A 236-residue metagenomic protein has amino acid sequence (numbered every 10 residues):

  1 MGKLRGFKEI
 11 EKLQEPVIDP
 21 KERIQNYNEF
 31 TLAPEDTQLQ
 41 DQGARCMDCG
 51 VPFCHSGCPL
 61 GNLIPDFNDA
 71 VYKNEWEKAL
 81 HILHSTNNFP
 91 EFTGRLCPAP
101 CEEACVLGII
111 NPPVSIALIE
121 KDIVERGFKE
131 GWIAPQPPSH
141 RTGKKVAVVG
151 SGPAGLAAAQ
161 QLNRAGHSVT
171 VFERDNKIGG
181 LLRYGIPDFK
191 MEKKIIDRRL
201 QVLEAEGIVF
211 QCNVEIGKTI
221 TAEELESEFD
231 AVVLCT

Functional and structural regions predicted by a protein language model:
M1-K145, K193, A231-T236: Ferredoxin-type iron-sulfur electron-transfer modules and their immediate structural context
K78, H140, K145-V149, D197-T236: Feature captures the FAD/FMN-dependent oxidoreductase FAD-binding
N88, G152-A154, K177: Residue-level detector of alpha-helix initiation sites
N111, A154, D188, G217: Glycine-/small-residue-rich active-site loops that bind phosphorylated ligands and cofactors
E120, L182-Y184, T221-L225: Short acidic, glycine/serine/threonine-rich loops at helix termini
K144-T170: N-terminal Rossmann-like FAD-binding beta1-loop-alpha1 element of flavoenzymes
S168-F210: Rossmann-like dinucleotide-binding cores of NAD(P)H-dependent redox enzymes
